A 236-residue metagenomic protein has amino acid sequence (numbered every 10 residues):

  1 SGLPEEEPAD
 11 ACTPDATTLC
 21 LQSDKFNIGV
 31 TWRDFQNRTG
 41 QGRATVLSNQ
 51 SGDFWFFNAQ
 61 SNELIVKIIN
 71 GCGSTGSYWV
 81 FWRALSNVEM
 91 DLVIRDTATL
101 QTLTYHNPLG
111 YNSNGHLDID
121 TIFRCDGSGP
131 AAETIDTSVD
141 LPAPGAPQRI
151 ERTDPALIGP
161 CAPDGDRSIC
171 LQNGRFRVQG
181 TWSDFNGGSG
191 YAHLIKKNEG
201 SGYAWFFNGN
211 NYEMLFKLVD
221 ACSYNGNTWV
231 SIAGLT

Functional and structural regions predicted by a protein language model:
G2-T236: Polar/charged low-complexity regulatory segments
